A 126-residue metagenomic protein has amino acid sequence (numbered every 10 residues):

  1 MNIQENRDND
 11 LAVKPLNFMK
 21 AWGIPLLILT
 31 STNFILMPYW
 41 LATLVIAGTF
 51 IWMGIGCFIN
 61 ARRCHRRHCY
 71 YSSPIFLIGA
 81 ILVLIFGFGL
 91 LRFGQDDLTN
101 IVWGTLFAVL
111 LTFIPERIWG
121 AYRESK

Functional and structural regions predicted by a protein language model:
M1-L11: Short, Lys/Arg-rich, polar N-terminal cytosolic tail immediately upstream of the first transmembrane signal-anchor
D10-L41: Membrane-helix boundary elements
P38-I51, S73, L98-L106: Structural signature of hydrophobic alpha-helical transmembrane segments
G48-I59, T105-F113: Alpha-helical transmembrane segments and their membrane-interface exit regions
I59-S72: Membrane-helix interface "capping/anchor" motifs
Y71-F88, A108: Hydrophobic alpha-helical membrane segments
L82-I101: Membrane-helix boundary connector in multi-pass membrane proteins
F107-K126: Membrane-water interface at the C-terminal end of transmembrane alpha helices
